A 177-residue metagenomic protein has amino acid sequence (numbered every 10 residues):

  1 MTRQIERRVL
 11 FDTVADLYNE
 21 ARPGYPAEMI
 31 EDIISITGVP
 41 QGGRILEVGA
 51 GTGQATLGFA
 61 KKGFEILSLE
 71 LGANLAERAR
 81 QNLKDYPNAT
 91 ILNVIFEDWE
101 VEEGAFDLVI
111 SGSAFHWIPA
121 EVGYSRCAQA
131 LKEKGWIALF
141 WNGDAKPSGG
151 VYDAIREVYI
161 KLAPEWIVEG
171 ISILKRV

Functional and structural regions predicted by a protein language model:
M1-P40: Conserved class I S-adenosyl-L-methionine
T13, Y18, Y25, D32 (+5 more regions): Tryptophan-centric aromatic hotspots in well-structured domains and transmembrane helices
R44-L46, T52-W99: Class I SAM-dependent methyltransferase SAM/SAH-binding core
W99-V109: A short acidic, Gly/Pro-enriched loop at the edge of an enzyme's catalytic core that lines a small-molecule cofactor
D107-E121: A short SAM/SAH-binding and catalytic strip from SAM-dependent methyltransferases
V122-K134: A short glycine-rich, Lys/Arg-flanked "PGG" loop and its adjoining helix->strand segment in the class I
K132-V177: Conserved catalytic/acceptor-binding region of the Class I
